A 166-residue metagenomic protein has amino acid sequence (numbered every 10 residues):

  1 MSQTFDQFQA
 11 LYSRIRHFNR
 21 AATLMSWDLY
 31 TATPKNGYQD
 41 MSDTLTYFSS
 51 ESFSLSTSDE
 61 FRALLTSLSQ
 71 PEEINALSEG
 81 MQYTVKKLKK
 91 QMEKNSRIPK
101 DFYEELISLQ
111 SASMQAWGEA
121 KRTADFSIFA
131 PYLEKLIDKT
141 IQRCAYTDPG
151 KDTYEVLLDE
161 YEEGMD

Functional and structural regions predicted by a protein language model:
M1-E163: A well-structured
